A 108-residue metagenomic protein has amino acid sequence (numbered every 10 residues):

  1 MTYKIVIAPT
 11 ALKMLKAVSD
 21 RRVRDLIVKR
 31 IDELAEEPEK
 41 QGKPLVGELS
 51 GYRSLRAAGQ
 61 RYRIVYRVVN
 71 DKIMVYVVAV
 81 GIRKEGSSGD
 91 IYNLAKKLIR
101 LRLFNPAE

Functional and structural regions predicted by a protein language model:
M1-K29, F104-E108: Arg/Lys-rich, positively charged N-terminal/basic patches that mediate binding to nucleic acids
K4, K13, G59, R67-E108: Enriched for short, Lys/Arg-rich terminal
K16-R24, G47-L49, A57-Y62, G81-S88: Short, charged helix-to-loop "capping" segments that act as catalytic/coupling loops
A17, L34, R67-V68: Conserved catalytic core of Hanks-type protein kinase domains
V23, I27-R30, Q41, L45 (+1 more regions): Amphipathic alpha-helical interface surfaces
D32-A57: A short, surface-exposed loop/turn module that caps and links secondary-structure elements
S54, R63-R67: Short, surface-exposed charged micro-motifs
